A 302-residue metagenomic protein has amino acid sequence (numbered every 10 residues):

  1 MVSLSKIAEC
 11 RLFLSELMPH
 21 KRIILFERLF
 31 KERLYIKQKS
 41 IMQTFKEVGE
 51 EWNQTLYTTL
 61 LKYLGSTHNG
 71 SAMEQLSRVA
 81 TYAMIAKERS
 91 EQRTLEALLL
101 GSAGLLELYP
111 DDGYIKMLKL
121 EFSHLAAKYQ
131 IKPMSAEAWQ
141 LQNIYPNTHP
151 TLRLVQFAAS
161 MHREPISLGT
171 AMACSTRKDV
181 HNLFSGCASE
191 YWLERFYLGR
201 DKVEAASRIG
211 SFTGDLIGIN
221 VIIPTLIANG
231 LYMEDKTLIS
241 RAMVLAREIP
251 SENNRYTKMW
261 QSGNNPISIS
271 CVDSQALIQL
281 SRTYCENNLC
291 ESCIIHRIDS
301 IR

Functional and structural regions predicted by a protein language model:
M1-K21: Compact, glycine/acidic-enriched structural inserts
L14, I24-L25, I36, V244: Sequence-pattern detector for short linear motifs and compositional/periodic biases rather than a specific fold
P19, I23-F26, F30: Terminal, positively biased "leader/anchor" segments that mediate initial targeting or electrostatic surface association
F30-S274: Hydrophobic, aromatic-lined core segments that form the binding pocket/scaffold for planar heteroaromatic ligands
G263-R302: Acidic, carboxylate-rich catalytic segments that either coordinate divalent cations
